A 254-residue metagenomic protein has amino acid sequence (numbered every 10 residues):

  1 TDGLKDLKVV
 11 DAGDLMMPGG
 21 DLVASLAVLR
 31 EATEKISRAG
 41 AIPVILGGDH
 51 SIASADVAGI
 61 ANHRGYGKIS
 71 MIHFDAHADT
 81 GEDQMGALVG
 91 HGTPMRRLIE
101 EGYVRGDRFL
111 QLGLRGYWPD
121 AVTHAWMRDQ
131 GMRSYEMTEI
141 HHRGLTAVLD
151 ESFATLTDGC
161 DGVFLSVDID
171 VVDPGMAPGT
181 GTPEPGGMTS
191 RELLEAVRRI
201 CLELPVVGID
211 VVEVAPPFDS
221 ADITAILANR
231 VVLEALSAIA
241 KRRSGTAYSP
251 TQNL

Functional and structural regions predicted by a protein language model:
T1-L254: Conserved alpha-helical scaffold segments that buttress catalytic/binding sites
